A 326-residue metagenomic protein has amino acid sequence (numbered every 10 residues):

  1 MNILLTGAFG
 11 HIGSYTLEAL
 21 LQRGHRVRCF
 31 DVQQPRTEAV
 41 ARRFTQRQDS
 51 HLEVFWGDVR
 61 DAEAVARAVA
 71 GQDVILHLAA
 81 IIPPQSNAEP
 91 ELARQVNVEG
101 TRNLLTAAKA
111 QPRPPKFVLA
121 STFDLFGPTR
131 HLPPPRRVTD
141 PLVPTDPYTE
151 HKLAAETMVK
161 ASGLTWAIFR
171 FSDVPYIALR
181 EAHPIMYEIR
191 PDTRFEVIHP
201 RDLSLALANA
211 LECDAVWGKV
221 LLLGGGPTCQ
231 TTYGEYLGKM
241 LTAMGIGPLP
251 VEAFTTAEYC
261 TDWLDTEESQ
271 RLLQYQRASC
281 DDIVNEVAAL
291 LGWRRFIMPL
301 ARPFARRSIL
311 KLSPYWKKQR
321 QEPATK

Functional and structural regions predicted by a protein language model:
I3-R23: N-terminal Rossmann NAD(P)H-binding glycine-rich loop of SDR-like oxidoreductase domains
E53-V96: NAD(P)H-binding glycine-rich loop region in Rossmannoid oxidoreductase-like domains and their noncatalytic homologs
R60, L92-N103, L142, D146 (+2 more regions): Glycine-rich NAD(P)-binding loop of the Rossmann-fold in SDR/ketoreductase-type enzymes
I81, R102-T145: Conserved Rossmann-fold NAD(P)-dependent oxidoreductase catalytic core, especially the SDR/UDP-sugar
Q95, R130-I168, I189: Catalytic helix-loop patch of NAD(P)-dependent Rossmann-fold dehydrogenases
L153, Y176-I185, A210-L221: Glycine/proline-rich active-site loop of Rossmann-fold NAD(P)-dependent oxidoreductases
I189-L211, G218-K219: Substrate-positioning beta->alpha
A206-L272, A278, D282-E286, R294 (+2 more regions): Mid/C-terminal beta-alpha module of Rossmann-like enzyme folds, strongest in SDR-family dehydrogenases/epimerases
